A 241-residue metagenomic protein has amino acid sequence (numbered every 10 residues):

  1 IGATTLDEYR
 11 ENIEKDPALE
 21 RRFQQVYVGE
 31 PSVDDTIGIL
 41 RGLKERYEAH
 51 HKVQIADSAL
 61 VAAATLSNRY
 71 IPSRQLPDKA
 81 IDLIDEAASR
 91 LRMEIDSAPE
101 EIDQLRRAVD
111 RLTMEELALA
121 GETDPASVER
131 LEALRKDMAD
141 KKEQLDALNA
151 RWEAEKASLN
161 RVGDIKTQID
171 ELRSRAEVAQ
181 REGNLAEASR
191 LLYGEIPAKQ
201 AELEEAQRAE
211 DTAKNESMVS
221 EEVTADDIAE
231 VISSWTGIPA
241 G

Functional and structural regions predicted by a protein language model:
I1-G241: AAA+ P-loop NTPase nucleotide-binding core of proteostasis motors
